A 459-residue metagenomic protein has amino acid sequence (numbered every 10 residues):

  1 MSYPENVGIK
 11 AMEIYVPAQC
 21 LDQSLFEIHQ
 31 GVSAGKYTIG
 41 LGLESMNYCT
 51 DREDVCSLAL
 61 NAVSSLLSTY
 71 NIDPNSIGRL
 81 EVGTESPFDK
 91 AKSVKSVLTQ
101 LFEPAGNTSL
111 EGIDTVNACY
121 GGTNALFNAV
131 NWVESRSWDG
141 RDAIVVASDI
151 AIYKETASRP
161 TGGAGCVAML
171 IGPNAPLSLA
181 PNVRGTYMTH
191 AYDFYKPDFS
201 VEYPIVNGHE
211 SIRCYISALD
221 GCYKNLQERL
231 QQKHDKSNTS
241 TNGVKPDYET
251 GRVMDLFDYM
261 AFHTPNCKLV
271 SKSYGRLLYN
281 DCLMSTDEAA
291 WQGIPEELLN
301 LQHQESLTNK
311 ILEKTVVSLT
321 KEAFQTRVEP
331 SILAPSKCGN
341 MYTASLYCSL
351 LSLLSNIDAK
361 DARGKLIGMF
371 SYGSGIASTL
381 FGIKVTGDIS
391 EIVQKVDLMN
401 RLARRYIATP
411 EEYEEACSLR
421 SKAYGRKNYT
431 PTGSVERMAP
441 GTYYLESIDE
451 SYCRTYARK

Functional and structural regions predicted by a protein language model:
M1-R52, S158-V244, I376, F381-K459: Condensing-enzyme catalytic core mediating Claisen C-C bond formation in acyl metabolism
I9, R52-T123, V244-K245, T250-R276: Conserved beta-ketoacyl condensing-enzyme motif
E13-Y15, V82-D89, V116-G122, V146-I152 (+2 more regions): Acidic, glycine-rich active-site loops and adjacent beta-strand->loop/helix elements that engage anionic groups
K36-G40, E44-S57, S86-D142, N280-S345: Conserved catalytic cysteine-centered active-site region of acyl-thioester-dependent Claisen-condensing enzymes
A59-L66, L98, A125-W132, C222-L226 (+2 more regions): Buried hydrophobic packing segments
E134-M169: Flexible, glycine-rich active-site loops centered on histidine and acidic residues that chelate a metal or position
I212-T239, T250-G251, D255-F257, A261-S285 (+2 more regions): A conserved active-site cap/scaffold subdomain adjacent to cofactor or substrate pockets
Q302-K310, Q325-R405: C-terminal catalytic subdomain
